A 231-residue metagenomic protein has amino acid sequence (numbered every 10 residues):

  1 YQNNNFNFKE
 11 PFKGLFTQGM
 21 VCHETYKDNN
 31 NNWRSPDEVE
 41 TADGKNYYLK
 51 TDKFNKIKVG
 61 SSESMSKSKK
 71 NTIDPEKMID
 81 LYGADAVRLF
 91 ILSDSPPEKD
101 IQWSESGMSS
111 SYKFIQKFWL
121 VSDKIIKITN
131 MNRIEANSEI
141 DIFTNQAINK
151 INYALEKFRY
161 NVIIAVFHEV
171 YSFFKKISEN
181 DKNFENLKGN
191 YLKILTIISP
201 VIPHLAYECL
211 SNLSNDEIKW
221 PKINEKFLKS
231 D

Functional and structural regions predicted by a protein language model:
Q2-F12, K77-D231: Helix-rich, typically C-terminal accessory recognition domains appended to large enzymatic cores
N4, F8-Q18, H23-R34, E38: Carboxylate/His-rich catalytic cores and anion/metal-binding grooves
L15, S61-S68, N149-A154: Extended, compositionally biased low-complexity polar/Lys-Gly-rich tracts and adjacent boundary/linker regions are
V21, F54, V59-S62, K176 (+1 more regions): Generic preference for hydrophobic/aromatic residues in regular secondary structure cores
K27-A84, E98-S109: Conserved phosphate-binding loops in nucleotide/dinucleotide-binding enzymes
